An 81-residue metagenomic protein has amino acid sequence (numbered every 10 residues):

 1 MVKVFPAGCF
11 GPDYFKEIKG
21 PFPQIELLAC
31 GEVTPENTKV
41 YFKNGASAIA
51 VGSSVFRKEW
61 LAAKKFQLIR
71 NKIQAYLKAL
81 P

Functional and structural regions predicted by a protein language model:
V2, I18: Anionic-ligand binding region
F5-G11, A46-K65: Glycine-rich phosphate-binding active-site loops on the catalytic face of alpha/beta enzymes
P6-C9, L28-P35: Glycine-rich beta-to-alpha transition loops that act as phosphate-gripper elements at the mouths of alpha/beta enzyme
G11-Y14, K72: Internal, well-ordered alpha-helical segments in soluble enzyme and binding-protein domains
Y14, V33-I49: Catalytic cores of alpha/beta
K19-P21, N44: Short, solvent-exposed amphipathic alpha-helical segments in soluble enzyme and RNA/protein-processing domains
P21-A29: Short beta-strand/loop segments at the ligand-binding rim of alpha/beta enzyme cores
F42, E59-P81: C-terminal helical cap(s) of enzyme catalytic domains, especially alpha/beta-barrels
